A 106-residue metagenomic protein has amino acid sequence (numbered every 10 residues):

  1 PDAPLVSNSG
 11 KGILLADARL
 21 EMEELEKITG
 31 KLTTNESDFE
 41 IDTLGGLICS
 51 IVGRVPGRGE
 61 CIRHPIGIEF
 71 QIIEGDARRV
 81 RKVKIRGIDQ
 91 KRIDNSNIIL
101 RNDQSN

Functional and structural regions predicted by a protein language model:
P1-N106: Cytosolic regulatory modules rich in charged/polar residues
